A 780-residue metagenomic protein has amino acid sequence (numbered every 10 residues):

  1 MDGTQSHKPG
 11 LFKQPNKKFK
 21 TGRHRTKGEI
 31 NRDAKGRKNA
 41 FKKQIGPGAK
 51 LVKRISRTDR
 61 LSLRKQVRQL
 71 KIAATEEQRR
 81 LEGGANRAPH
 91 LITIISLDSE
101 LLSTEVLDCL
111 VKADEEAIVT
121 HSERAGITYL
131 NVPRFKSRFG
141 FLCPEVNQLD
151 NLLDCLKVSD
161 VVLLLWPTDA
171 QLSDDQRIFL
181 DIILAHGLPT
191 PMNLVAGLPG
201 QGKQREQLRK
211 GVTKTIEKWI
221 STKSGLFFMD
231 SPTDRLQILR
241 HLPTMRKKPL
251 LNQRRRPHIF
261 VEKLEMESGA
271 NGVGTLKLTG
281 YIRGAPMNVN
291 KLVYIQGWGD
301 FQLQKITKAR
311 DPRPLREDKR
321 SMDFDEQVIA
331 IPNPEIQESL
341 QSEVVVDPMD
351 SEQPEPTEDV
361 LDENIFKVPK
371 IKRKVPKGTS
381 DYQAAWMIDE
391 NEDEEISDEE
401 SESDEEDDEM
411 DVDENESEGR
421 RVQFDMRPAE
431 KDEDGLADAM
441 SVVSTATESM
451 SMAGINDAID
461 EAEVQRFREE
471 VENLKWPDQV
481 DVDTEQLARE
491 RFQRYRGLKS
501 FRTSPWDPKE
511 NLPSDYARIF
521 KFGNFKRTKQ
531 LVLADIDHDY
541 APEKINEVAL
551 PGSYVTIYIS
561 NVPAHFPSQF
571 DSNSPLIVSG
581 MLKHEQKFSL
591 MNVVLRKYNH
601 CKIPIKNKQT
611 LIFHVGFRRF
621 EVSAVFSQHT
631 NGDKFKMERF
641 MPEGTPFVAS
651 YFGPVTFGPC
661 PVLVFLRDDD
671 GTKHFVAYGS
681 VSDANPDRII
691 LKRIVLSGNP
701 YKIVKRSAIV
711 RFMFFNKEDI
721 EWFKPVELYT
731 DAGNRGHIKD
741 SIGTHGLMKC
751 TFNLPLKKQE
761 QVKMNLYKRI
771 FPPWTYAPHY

Functional and structural regions predicted by a protein language model:
D2-D160, G269-Y780: C-terminal effector/interaction modules appended to NTPase cores
K65-I72, F141-P144, Q171-I178, G202-E206: Phosphate-binding glycine-rich loops and adjacent basic patches that engage nucleotide phosphates, nucleic-acid
H90, L102, Q148, V158 (+4 more regions): Helical mechanochemical/support elements of P-loop NTPase systems and associated helical scaffolds
S99-L102, P167-S173, P199-K203: Short acidic, S/G/P-rich loop/turn micro-motifs used as interaction or catalytic elements
C109, A113, D181-I182, T215: A generic secondary-structure signal
E145-A170, Q176-M192: Inter-motif core of Ras-like GTPase G domains
L184-V289, Y294: Canonical P-loop GTPase G-domain recognition
